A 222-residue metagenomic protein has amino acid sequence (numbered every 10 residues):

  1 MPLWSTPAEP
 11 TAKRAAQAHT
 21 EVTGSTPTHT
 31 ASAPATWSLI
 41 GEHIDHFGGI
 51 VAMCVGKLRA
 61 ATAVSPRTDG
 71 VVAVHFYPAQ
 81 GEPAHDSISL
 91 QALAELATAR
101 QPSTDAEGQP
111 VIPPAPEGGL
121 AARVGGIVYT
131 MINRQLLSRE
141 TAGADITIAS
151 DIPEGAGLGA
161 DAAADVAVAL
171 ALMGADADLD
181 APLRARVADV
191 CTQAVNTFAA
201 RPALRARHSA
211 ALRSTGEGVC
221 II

Functional and structural regions predicted by a protein language model:
M1-A162, V166, L170-R184, V190-A199 (+2 more regions): ATP-binding N-lobe of GHMP and related small-molecule kinases
